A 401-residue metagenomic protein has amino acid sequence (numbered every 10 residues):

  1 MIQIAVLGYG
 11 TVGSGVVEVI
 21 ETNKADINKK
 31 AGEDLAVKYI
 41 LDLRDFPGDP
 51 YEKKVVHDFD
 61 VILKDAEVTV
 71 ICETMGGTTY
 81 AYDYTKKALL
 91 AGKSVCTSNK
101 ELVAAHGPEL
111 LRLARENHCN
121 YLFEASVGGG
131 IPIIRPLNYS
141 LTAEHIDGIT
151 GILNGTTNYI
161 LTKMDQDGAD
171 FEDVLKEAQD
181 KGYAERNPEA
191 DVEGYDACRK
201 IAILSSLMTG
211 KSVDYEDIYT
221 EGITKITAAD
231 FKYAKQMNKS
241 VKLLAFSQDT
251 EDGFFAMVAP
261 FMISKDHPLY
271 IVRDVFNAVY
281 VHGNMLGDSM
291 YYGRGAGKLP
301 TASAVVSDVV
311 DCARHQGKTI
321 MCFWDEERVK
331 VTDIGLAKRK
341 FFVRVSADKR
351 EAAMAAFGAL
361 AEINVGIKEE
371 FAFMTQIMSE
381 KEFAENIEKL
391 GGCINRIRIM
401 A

Functional and structural regions predicted by a protein language model:
M1-L90: N-terminal glycine-/serine-/threonine-rich beta1-alpha1-beta2 phosphate-ribose binding loop of Rossmann-like
L7, T11, G15, L35 (+14 more regions): Conserved active-site and cofactor/substrate-binding residues in soluble primary-metabolism enzymes
V55-V56, E73, C96-S98, Y121-A125 (+1 more regions): General beta-strand structural signal in soluble alpha/beta enzymes
V68, R115-D196, I203: Rossmann-like NAD(P)H-binding beta-loop-alpha module
A81-A91, S98-N138: Rossmann-fold NAD(P)-binding glycine/threonine-rich loop
I146-T150, N158-L161, D165, E177 (+3 more regions): Catalytic, metal-anchored helix/loop core of enzyme active sites in primary metabolism
L175-I271, F276-A278: Substrate-binding/catalytic subdomain of NAD(P)-dependent oxidoreductase enzymes
V309-A401: A conserved regulatory-domain signal marking ACT and ACT-like small-molecule sensing domains and adjacent regulatory
